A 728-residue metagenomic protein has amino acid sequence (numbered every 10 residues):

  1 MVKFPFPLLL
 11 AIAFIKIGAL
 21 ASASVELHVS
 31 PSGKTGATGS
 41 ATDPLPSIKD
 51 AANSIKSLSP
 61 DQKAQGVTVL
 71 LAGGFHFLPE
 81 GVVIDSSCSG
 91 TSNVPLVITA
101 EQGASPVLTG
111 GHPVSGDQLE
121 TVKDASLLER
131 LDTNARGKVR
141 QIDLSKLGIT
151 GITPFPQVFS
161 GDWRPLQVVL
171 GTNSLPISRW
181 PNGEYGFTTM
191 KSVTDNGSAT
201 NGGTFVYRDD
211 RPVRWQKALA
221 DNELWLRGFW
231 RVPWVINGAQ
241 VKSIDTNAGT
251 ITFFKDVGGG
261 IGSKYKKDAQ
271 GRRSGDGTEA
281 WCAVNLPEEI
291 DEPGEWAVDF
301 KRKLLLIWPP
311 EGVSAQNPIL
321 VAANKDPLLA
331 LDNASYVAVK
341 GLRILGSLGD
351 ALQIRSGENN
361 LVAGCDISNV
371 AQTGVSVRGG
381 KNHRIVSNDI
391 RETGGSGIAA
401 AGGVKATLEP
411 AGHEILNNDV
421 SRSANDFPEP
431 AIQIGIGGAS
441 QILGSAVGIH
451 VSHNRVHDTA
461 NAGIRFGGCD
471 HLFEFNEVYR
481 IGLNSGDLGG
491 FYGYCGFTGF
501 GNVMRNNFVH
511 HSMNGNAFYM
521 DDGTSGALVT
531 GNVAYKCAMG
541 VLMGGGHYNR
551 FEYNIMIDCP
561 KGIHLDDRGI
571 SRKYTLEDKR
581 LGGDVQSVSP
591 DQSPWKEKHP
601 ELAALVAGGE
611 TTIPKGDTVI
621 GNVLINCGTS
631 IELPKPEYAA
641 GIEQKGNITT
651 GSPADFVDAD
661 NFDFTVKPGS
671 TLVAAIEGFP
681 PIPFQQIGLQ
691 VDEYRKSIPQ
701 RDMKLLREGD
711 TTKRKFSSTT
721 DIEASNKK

Functional and structural regions predicted by a protein language model:
M1-P7: Positively charged n-region of N-terminal signal peptides that target proteins for export
P7-G18: Bacterial N-terminal signal peptides
A21-S24: Boundary at the C-terminal end of the N-terminal hydrophobic targeting segment
H28-R355, L361, S376, L581-W595 (+4 more regions): Extracellular polysaccharide-degrading/modifying enzymes targeting complex plant/algal/animal polysaccharides
S32, A72-G74, S87, A100-G103 (+13 more regions): Beta-strand repeat scaffolds of extracellular/surface proteins
G81, G349-Q353, A371-R378, R391-D663 (+3 more regions): Glycine- and acidic/polar-rich repeat regions and solenoidal domains
N360-D366, G523-A527: Surface-exposed extracellular loop regions of Gram-negative outer-membrane beta-barrel proteins
